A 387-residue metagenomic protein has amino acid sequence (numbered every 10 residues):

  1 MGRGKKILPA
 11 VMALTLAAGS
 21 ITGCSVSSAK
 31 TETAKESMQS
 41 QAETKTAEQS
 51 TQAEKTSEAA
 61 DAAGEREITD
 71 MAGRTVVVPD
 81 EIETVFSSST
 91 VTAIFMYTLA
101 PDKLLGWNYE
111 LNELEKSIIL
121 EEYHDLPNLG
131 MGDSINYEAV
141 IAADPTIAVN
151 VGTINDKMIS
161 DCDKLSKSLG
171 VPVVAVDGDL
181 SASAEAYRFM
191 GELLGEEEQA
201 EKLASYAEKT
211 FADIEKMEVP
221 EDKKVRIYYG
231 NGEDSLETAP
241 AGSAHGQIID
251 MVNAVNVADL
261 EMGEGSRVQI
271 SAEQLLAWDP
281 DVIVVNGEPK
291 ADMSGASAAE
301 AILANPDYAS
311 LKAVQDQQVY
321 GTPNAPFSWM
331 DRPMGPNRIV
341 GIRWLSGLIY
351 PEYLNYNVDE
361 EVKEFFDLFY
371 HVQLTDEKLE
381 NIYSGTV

Functional and structural regions predicted by a protein language model:
R3-A10, G23-A93, E198-Y229, G287 (+2 more regions): Bacterial Sec-exported substrate-binding components of ABC uptake systems
M12, L16-S20: Hydrophobic core
M71-G73, L126-E138, M262-S271: Short helix-initiation/N-cap motifs at beta->coil->alpha
F86-S88, L105-N108, I147-V151, P172-D177 (+4 more regions): Structural recognition of the beta-strand scaffold that forms the well-ordered cores of secreted hydrolase catalytic
V91-A143, I147-I154, V257: A short, structured surface patch at a secondary-structure boundary
E113, T238-S266: Alpha-helical, coiled-coil/dimerization segments enriched in small aliphatic residues
E115, I154-D161, A175-F189, D222-I248: Extracytoplasmic ligand-binding site segments that recognize negatively charged/polar headgroups
S181-Y187, E192, E201, S205 (+1 more regions): Structured C-terminal subdomain patch of bacterial secreted/periplasmic proteins
